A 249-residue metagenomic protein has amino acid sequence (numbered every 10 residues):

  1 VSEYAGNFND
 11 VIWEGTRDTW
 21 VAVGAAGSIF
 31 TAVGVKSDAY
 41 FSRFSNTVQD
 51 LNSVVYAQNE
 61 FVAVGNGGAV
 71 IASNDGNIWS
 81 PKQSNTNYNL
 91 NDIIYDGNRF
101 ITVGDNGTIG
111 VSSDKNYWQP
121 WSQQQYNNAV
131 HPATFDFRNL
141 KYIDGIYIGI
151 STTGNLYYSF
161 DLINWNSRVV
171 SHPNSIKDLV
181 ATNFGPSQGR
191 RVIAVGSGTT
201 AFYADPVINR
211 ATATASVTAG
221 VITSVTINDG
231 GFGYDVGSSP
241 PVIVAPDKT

Functional and structural regions predicted by a protein language model:
V1-V207: Residue-level hotspots at or immediately adjacent to binding/recognition sites across diverse folds
V207-T249: Conserved, function-critical positions that sit in or immediately flank catalytic and ligand-binding motifs
